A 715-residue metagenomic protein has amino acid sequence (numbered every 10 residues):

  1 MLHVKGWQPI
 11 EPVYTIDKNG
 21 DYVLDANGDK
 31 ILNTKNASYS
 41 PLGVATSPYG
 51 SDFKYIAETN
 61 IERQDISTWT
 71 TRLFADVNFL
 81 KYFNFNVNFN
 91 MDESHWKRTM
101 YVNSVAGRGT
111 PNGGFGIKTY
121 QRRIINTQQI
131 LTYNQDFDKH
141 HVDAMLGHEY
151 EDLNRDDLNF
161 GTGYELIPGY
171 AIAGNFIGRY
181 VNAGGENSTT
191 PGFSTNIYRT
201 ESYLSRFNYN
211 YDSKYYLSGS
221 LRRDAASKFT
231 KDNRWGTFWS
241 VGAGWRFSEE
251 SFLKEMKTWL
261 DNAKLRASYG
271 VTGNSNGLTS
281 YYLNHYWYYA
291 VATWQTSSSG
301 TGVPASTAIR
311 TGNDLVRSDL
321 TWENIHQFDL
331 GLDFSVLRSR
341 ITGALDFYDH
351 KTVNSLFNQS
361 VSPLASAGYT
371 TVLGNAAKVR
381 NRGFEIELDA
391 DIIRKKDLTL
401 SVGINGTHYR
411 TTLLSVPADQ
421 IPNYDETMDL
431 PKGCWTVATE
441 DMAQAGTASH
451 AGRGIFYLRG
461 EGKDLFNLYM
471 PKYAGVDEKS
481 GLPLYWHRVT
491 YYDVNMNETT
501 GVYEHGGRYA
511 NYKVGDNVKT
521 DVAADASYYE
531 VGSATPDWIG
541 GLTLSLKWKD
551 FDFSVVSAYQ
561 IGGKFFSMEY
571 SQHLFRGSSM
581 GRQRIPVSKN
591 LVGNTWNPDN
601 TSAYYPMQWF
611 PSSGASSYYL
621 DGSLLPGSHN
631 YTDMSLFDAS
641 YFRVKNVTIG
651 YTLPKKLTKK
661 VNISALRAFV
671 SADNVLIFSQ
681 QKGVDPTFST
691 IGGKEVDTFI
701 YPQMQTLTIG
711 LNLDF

Functional and structural regions predicted by a protein language model:
L2-Y55: Acidic, glycine-rich flexible loop segments
A37-V102, N112-H450, P626-F715: Extracellular/periplasmic, surface-exposed regions of secreted and cell-surface proteins
K54, K97, N495-E498, K564-M568: A short, polar/proline- and glycine-enriched secondary-structure boundary/capping micro-motif
S104-R108: Short, conserved phosphate-binding/catalytic loop or strand-edge motifs used in phosphoryl-/nucleotidyl-transfer
L158-I167, G374, D391-G532, Q572-F575 (+1 more regions): Conserved small-residue
G475-E478, L484-Y485, V531-M568: Glycine-rich, aromatic-lined ligand/substrate-binding cores of catalytic and carbohydrate-binding domains
A526, P536-K549, K645-G650, P654: Conserved SET/PR-domain catalytic core that frames the SAM/AdoMet-binding pocket
I561-R667: Extracytoplasmic gating/loop element in the C-terminal half of outer-membrane beta-barrel translocons and assembly
